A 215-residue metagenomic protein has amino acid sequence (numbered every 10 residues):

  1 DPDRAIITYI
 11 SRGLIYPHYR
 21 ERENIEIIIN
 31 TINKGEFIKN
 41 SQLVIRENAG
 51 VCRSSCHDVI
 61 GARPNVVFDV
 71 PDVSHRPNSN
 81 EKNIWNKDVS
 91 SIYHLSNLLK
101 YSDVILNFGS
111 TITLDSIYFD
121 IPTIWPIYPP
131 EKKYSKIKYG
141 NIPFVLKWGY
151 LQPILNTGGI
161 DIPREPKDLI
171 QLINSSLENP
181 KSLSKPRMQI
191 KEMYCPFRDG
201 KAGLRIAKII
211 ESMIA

Functional and structural regions predicted by a protein language model:
D1-N83, P163: Conserved catalytic-core segment of nucleotide-activated headgroup transferases in glycan assembly
P2, N97-K100, F119: Structured loop/turn residues at beta-strand edges in well-structured enzyme cores
I27, D168-Q171, R205, I209: Alpha-helical elements of Rossmann-like donor-binding domains used by nucleotide-donor carbohydrate transfer enzymes
N40-L43, Y101-V104, T157-I160: Short active-site oxyanion
G61, V67-S91, S135-I154: Charged, glycine/proline-rich intrinsically disordered loops and linkers
I84-W85, S91, S96-S110: Acidic donor-binding loop of glycosyltransferase active sites
T111-F197: Catalytic binding pocket for nucleotide-activated donors in carbohydrate/polymer assembly enzymes
D199-A215: C-terminal alpha-helical cap of glycosyltransferases
